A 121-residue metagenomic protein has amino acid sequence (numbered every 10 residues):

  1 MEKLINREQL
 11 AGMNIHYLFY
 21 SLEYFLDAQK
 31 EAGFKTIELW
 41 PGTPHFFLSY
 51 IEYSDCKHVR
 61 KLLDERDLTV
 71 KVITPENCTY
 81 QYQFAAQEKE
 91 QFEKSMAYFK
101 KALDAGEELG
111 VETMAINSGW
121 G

Functional and structural regions predicted by a protein language model:
M1-T113: N-terminal pre-domain/capping segments
C78, I116-G121: Active-site-proximal loop/short-helix segments that contain or immediately flank catalytic acid/base residue(s)
